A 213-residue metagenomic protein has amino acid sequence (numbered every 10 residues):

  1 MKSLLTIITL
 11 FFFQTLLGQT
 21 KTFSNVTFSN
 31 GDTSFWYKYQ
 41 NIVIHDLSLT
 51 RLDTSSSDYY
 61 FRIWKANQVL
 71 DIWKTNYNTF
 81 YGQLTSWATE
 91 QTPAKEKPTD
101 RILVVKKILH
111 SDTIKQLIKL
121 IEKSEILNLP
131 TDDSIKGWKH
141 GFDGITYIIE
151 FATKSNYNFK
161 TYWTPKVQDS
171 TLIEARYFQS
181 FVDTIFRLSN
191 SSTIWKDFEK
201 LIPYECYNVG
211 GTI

Functional and structural regions predicted by a protein language model:
M1-S24: Bacterial Sec-dependent N-terminal signal peptides
Q19-I213: Function-determining sites in protein domains
